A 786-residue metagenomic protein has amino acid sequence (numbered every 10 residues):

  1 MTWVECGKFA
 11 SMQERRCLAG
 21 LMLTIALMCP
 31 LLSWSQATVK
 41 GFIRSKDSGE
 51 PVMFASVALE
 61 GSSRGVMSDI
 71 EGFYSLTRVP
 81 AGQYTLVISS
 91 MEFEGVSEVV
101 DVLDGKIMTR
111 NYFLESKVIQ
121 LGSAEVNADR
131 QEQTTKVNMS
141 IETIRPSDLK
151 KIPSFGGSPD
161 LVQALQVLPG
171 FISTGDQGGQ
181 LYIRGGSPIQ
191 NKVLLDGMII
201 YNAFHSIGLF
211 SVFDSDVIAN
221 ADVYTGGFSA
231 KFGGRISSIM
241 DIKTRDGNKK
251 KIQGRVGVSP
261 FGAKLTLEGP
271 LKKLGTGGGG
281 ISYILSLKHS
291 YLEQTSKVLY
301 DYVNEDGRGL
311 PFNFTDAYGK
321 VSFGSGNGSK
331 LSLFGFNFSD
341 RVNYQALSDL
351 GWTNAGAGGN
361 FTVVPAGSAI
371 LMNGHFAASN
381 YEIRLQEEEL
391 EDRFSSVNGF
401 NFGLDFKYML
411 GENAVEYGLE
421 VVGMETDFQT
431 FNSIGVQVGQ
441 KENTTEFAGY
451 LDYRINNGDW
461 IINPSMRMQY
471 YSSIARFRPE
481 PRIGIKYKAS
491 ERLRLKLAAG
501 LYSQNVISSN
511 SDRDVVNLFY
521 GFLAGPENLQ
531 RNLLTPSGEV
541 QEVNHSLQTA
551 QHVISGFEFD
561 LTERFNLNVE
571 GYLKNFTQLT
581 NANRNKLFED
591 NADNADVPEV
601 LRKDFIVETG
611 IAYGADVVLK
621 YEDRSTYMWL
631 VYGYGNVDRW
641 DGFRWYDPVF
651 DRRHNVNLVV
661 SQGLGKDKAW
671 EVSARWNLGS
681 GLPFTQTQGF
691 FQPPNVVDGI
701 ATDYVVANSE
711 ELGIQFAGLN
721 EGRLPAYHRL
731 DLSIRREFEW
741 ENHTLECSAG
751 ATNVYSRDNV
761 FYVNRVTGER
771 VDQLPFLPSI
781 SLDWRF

Functional and structural regions predicted by a protein language model:
W34-S123, N127: Periplasm-facing N-terminal accessory domains of Gram-negative outer-membrane beta-barrel systems
D101-K106, S123, N127, Q131-F228 (+1 more regions): Periplasmic N-terminal accessory/gating domains of Gram-negative outer-membrane beta-barrel systems
V167-L168, V212-Q253, K264-T266, K273-G275: A beta-strand signature from Gram-negative outer-membrane beta-barrel systems, especially the internal plug domain
F261-Y291, Y302-R341, D349-N373, Y408-V415: Transmembrane beta-barrel wall of Gram-negative outer-membrane proteins
E382, D427, S472, R492-H552 (+4 more regions): Surface-exposed extracellular loop regions of Gram-negative outer-membrane beta-barrel proteins, predominantly
G403, E442, E446-Y450, E542-S546 (+3 more regions): Outer membrane beta-barrel strand-and-loop segments of large Gram-negative receptors, especially TonB-dependent
N456, Y572-N575, L587, N594-P683: Gram-negative outer-membrane beta-barrel transporters
N677-E711, R723-D731, R735-F786: C-terminal beta-signal and adjacent terminal beta-strands/loops of Gram-negative outer-membrane beta-barrel proteins
